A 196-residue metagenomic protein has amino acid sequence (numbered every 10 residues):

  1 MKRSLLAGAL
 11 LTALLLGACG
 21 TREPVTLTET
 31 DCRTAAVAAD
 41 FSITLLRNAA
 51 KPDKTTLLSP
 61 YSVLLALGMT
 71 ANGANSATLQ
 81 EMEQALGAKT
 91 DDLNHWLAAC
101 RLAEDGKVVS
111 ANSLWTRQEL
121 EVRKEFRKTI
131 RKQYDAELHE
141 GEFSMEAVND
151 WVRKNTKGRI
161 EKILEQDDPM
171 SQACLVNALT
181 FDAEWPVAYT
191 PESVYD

Functional and structural regions predicted by a protein language model:
M1-S4: Positively charged n-region of N-terminal signal peptides that target proteins for export
L15-A18: C-terminal motif of bacterial Sec signal peptides marking the signal peptidase cleavage site
G20-R22: Bacterial signal peptide processing site
T30-S59, V63, T70-A77: N-terminal targeting/tethering segments
A49, M69-A74, L86, R117-Q118 (+1 more regions): Generic structural signal for hydrophobic core residues of well-folded globular domains
D53, L93-D196: Non-catalytic, conformational "gating/processing" segments within enzyme and secreted inhibitor domains
S59-A66, S110, S171: Catalytic-loop motifs flanking and including active-site residues across diverse enzymes
N72-C100: Active-site-surrounding "flap" and adjacent substrate/cofactor-binding loops of secreted or lumenal enzymes, prototyped
